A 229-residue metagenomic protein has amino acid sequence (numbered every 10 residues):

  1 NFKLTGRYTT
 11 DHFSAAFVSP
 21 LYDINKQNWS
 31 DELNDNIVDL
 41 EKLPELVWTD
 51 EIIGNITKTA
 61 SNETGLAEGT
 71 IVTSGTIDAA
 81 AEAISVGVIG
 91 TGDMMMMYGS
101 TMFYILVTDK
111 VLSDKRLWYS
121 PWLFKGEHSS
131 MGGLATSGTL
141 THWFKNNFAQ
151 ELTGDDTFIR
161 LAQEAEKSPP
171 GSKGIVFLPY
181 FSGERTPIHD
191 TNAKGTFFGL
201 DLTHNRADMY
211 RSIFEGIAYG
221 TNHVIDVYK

Functional and structural regions predicted by a protein language model:
N1-I37, E51-K229: Active-site core segments that coordinate phosphate-bearing ligands/cofactors across diverse enzyme families
E45-E51: Core alpha/beta catalytic barrel or barrel-like domain that forms the active/cofactor pocket in diverse metabolic
